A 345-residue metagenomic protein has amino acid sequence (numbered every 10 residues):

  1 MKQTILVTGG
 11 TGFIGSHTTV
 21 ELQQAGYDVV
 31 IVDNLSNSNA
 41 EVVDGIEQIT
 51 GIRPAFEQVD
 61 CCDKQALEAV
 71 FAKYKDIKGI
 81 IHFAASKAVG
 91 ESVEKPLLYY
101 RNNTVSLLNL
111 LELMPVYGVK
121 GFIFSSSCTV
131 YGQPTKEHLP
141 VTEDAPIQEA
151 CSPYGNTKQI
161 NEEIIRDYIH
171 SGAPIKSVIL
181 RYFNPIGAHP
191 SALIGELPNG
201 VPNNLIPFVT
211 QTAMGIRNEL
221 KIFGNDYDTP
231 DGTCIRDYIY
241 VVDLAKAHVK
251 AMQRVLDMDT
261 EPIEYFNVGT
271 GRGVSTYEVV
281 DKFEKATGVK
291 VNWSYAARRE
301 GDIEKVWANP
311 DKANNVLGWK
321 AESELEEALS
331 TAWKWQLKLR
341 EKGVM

Functional and structural regions predicted by a protein language model:
K2-G79, V201: N-terminal Rossmann/SDR dinucleotide-binding element
H82, L108-P153, S171-A173, V178: Conserved Rossmann-fold NAD(P)-dependent oxidoreductase catalytic core, especially the SDR/UDP-sugar
Y99-Y100, M114: A hydrophobic alpha-helix adjacent to the NAD(P)-binding/active-site core of NAD(P)-dependent oxidoreductases, strongly
Y100, C151-Q159, G195, N199-N203 (+2 more regions): Short-chain dehydrogenase/reductase
Y131-G132, P153, I175-V201, T229-P230: Flexible, glycine-rich beta-alpha linker
C151-V178, F183-I186, F208-M214: Active-site Tyr-X1-5-Lys
I206-M345: C-terminal substrate-binding subdomain of Rossmann-fold SDR/epimerase-dehydratase oxidoreductases
